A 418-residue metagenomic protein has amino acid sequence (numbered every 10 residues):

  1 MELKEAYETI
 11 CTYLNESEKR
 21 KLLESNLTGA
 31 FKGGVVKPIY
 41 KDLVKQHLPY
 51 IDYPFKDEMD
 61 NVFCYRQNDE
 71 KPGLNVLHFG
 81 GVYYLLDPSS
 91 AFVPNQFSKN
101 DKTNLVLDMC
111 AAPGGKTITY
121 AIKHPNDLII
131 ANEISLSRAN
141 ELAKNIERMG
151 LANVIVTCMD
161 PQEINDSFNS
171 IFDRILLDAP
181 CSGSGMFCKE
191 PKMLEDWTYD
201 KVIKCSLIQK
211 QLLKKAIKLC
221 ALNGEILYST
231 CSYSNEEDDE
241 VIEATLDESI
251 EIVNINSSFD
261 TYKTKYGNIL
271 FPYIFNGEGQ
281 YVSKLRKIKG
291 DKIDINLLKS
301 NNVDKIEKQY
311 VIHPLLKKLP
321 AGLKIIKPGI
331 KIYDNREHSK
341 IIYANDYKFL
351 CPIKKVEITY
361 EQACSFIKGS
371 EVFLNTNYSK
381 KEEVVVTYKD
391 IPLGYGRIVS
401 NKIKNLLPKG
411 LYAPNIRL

Functional and structural regions predicted by a protein language model:
M1-L48, N276-Y281, I288-L418: Polybasic, low-complexity RNA-engagement segments
D101, E163-L176: A short acidic, Gly/Pro-enriched loop at the edge of an enzyme's catalytic core that lines a small-molecule cofactor
K102-A112: Conserved class I S-adenosyl-L-methionine
P113-P125: Conserved SAM-binding loop of SAM-dependent methyltransferases across substrates and taxa, primarily the Class I
H124, C220-L222: Helix-to-beta-strand junctions that scaffold the AdoMet/dcAdoMet cofactor pocket in Class I SAM-dependent enzymes
N132-N169: S-adenosyl-L-methionine
S137, R174-K214, C231-D238, S257-S258: Mobile active-site "lid"/loop adjacent to the S-adenosyl-L-methionine
F172, E225-Y228, S232-Y310: Class I S-adenosyl-L-methionine
